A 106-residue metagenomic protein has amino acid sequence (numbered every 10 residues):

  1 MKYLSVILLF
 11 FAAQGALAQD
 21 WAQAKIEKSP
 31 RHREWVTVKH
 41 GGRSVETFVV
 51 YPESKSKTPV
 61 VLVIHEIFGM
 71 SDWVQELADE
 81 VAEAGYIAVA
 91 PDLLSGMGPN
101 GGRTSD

Functional and structural regions predicted by a protein language model:
L4-V38, V45-E46: An N-terminal hydrophobic leader/cap segment in hydrolases
I26, W35-D106: Serine-hydrolase catalytic machinery in alpha/beta-hydrolase-like enzymes
